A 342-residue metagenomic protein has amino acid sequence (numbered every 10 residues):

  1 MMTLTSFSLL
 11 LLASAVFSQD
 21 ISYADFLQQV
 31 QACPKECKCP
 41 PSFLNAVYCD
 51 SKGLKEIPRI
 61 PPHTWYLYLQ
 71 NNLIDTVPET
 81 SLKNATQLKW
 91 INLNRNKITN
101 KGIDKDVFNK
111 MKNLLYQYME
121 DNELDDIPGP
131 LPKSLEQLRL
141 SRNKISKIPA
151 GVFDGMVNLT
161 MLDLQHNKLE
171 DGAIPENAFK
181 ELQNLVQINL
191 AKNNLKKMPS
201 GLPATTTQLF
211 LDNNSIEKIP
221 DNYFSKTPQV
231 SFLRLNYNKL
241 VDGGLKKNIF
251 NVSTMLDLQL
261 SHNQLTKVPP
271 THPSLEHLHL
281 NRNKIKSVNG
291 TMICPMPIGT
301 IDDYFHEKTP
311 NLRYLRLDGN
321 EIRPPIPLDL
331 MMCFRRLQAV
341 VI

Functional and structural regions predicted by a protein language model:
M1-L12: Classical eukaryotic N-terminal signal peptides for Sec-dependent ER targeting/secretion, especially the positively
M2-L4, D20, A24, F43 (+3 more regions): C-terminal capping region of solenoid repeat domains
L10-K35, I342: N-terminal signal peptide
P41-W90, N94-I98: LRR N-terminal entry segment and analogous cap-like coil->beta motifs
A46, Y66, T76, W90-N92 (+13 more regions): Conserved LRR concave beta-strand detector
K52, N72, L93-N96, M119-N122 (+8 more regions): Consensus "Asn ladder" position of solenoid repeat domains
K55, D75, T99-K101, D125 (+8 more regions): Leucine-rich repeat
R59, T80-N84, G102-M111, P128-S134 (+8 more regions): A structural signal for leucine-rich repeat
